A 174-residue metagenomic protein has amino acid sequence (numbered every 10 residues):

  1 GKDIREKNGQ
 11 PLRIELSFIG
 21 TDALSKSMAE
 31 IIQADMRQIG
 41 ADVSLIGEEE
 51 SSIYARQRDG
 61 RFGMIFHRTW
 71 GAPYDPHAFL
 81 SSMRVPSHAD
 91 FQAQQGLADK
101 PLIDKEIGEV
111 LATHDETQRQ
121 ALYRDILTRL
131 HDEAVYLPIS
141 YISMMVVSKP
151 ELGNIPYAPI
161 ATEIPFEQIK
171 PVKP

Functional and structural regions predicted by a protein language model:
G1-E15: Immediate post-signal peptide segment of exported/extracytoplasmic ligand-binding proteins
D3, L45-G47, L122: Surface-exposed patches in mature extracellular/periplasmic domains of secreted proteins
P11-G20, V43-I46: Short, well-ordered beta-strand elements
G20-A34, A55-P174: Detector for C-terminal structural segments
I31-L45: Short alpha-helix C-terminal cap/hinge motif
L45-A55: Short helix-initiation/N-cap motifs at beta->coil->alpha
